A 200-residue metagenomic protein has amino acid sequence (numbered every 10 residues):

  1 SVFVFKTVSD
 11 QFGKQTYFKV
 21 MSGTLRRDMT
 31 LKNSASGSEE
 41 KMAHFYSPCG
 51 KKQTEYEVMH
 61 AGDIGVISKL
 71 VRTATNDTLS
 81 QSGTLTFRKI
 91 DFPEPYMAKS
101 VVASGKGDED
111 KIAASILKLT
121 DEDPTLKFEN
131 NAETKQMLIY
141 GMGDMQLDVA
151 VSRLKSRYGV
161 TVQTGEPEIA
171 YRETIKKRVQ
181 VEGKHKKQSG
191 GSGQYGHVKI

Functional and structural regions predicted by a protein language model:
S1-A98, A113, Q136: Conserved nucleotide-binding/hydrolysis modules and their immediate coupling elements across P-loop/ASCE NTPase motors
S82-G196: Charged, conformationally dynamic linker/hinge segments that couple catalytic or nucleotide-dependent chemistry
I200: Conserved cytochrome P450 K-helix/beta-meander segment immediately N-terminal to the heme-binding cysteine loop
